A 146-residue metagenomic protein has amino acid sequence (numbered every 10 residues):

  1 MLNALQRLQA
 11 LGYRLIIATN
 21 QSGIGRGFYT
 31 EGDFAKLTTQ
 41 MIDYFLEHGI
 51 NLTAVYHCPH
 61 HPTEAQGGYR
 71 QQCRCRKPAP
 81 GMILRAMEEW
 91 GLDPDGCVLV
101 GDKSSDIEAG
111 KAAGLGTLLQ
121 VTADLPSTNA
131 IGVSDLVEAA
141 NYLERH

Functional and structural regions predicted by a protein language model:
M1-G12: Catalytic-core regions built around general acid/base machinery
L11, E31-A54, T63-L99, K103-H146: Asp-based, Mg2+/Mn2+-dependent phosphohydrolase catalytic module
I16-T19: Structural recognition of the conserved hydrophobic beta-strand(s) that form the central parallel beta-sheet of P-loop
Q21-F34: A short secondary-structure junction motif
G23-I24, H61-E64: A short acidic, glycine/proline-enriched capping/turn motif at secondary-structure boundaries, especially helix N-cap
H57-C58: Non-cysteine beta-strand/loop elements that form the S-adenosyl-L-methionine
